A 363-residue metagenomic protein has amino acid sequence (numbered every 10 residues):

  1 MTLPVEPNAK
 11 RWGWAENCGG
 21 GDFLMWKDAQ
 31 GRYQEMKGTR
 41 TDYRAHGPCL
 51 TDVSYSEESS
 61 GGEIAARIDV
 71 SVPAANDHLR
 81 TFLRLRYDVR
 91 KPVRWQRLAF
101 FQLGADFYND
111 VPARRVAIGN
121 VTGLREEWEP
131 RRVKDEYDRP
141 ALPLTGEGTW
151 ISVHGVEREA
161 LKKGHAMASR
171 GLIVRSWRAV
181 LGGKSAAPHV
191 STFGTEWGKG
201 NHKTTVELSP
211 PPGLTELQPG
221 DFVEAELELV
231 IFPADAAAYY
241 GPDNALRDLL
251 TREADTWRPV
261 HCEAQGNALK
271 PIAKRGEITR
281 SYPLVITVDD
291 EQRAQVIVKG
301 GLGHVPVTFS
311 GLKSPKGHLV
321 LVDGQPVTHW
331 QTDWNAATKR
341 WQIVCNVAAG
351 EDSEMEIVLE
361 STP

Functional and structural regions predicted by a protein language model:
M1-G62, R67-D69: Acidic-aromatic substrate-binding/catalytic surfaces of carbohydrate-active enzymes
D42-R114: Acidic, contiguous internal or C-terminal segments within carbohydrate-active enzymes that form a structured patch used
F82-D88, D290-G300: Short beta-strand elements of extracellular/lumenal beta-sandwich folds
R90-V180: Polysaccharide-binding surfaces and accessory modules of carbohydrate-active proteins
Q96-D106, Q295-K316: Surface-exposed beta-strand/loop patches in extracellular or lumenal glycoproteins
A105-V121, F309-P326: Solvent-exposed beta-hairpin/edge-strand motifs
P140-T279, I286-T287, W334-T362: Beta-strand-rich recognition/accessory modules
L321-W341: Solvent-exposed beta-strand/loop surfaces of large extracellular or lumenal domains
